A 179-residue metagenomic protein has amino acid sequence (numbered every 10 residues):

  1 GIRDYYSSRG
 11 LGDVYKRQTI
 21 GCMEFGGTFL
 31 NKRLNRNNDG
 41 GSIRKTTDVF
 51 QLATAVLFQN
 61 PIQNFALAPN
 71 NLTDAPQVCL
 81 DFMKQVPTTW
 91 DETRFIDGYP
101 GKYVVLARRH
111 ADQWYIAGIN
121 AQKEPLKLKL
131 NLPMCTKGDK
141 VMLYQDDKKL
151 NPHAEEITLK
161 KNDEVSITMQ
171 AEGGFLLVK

Functional and structural regions predicted by a protein language model:
G1-Y15: Single conserved hydrophobic/aromatic residue that forms the stacking wall/gate of nucleotide- or nucleobase-binding
F25-L67: Charge-patterned, long linear interaction tracts outside catalytic cores
V49, A53-F95: Catalytic cores of secreted or luminal carbohydrate-active enzymes
L57, I116, E172: Conserved, mostly hydrophobic/aromatic
T93-R94, V105-L106, A154-I157, E164-I167: Beta-strand-rich interaction surfaces with strong enrichment in secreted/lumenal proteins
Y99-K137, F175-L176: Carbohydrate-binding surface patches
M142-N162: Solvent-exposed beta-strand/loop surfaces of large extracellular or lumenal domains
I157-K179: C-terminal beta-strand-rich structural cap/linker in extracellular carbohydrate-active enzymes
